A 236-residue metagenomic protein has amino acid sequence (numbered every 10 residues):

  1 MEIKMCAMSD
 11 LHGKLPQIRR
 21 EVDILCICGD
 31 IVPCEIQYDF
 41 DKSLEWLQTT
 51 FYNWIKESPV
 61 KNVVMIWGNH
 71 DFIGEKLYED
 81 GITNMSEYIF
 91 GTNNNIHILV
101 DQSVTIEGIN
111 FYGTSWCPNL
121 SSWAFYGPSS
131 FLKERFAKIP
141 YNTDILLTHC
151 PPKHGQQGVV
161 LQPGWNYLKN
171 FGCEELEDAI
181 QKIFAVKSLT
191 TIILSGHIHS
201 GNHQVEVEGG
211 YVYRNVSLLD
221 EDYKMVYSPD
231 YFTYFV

Functional and structural regions predicted by a protein language model:
E2-H12, C26-C28, G108-C117, D144-H149 (+1 more regions): Active-site-proximal beta-strand elements of phosphoester/diester hydrolases
M8-I106, N170-G172, K182: Core catalytic region of metal-dependent phosphoesterases/phosphodiesterases, especially metallo-beta-lactamase-like
S9-L11, D30-V32, N69-D71, Q102-S103 (+4 more regions): Active-site metal-binding loops of divalent metal-dependent hydrolases
E21, Y141-N142, L189: Alpha-helix C-terminal capping/helix-to-coil transition sites in glycosyltransferase folds
C28, Y141-Q162: Short acidic, glycine-rich surface-loop motifs adjacent to enzyme active sites
N62-I66, H154-V236: Conserved beta-sheet core of the metallophosphoesterase superfamily
V100-G108, H203-E208: Short acidic-hydrophobic surface loop/beta-edge motif
I109-I145, G164-E175: Binuclear metal-dependent hydrolase catalytic cores centered on His/Asp/Glu-rich metal-binding motifs
